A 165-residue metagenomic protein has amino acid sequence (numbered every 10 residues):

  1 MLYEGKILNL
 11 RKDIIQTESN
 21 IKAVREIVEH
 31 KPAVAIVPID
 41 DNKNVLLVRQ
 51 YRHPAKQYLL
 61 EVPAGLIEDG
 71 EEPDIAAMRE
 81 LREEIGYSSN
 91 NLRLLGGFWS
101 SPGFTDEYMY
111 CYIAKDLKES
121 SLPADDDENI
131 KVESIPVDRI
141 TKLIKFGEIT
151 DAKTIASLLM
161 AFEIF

Functional and structural regions predicted by a protein language model:
L2-A35, D41: Acidic, metal-coordinating catalytic segment for phosphate/diphosphate chemistry, firing primarily on the Nudix
N9-D13, Y58, Y108-Y110, K131: Short beta-strand micro-motifs in enzyme catalytic cores
E18-S19, D40-N42, Y51, A114-E119 (+2 more regions): Short loop segments at secondary-structure junctions
A23, P32-A35, I67-A152: Unchanged
I27-V28, Y51, S100: Residue-level structural signal for beta-strand termini and adjacent loop
V34-R79: Conserved Nudix-box catalytic region and its N-terminal flanking loop in Nudix hydrolases and closely related
